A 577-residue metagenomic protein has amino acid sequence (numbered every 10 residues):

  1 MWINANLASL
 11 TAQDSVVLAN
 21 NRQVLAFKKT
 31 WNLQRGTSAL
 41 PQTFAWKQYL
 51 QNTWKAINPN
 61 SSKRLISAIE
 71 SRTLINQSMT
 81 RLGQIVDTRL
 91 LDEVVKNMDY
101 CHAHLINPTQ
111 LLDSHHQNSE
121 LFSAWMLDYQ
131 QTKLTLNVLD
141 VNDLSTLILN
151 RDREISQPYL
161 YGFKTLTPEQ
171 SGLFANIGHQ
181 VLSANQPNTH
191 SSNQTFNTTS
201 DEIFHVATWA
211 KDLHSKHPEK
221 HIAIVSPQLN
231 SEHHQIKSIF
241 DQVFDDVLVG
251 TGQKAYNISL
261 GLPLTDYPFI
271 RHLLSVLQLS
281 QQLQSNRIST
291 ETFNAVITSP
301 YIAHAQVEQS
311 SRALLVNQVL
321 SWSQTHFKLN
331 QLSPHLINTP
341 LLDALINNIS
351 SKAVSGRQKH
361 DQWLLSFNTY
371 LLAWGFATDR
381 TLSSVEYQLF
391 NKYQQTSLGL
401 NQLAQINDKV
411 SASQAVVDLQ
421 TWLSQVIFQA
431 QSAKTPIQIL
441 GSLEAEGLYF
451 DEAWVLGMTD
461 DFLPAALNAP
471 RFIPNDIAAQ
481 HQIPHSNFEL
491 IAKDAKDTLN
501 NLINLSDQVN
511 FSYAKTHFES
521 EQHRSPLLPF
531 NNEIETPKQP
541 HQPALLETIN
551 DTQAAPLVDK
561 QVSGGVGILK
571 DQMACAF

Functional and structural regions predicted by a protein language model:
W2-T43, K47, W54-K63, N185-F577: Anion-coordinating catalytic cores for phosphoryl-, nucleotidyl-, and glycosidic chemistry
N4-T11, N76-M79, H104-L111, L144-D152 (+3 more regions): Alpha-helix C-terminal capping segments
L10, N21-E154, P168, S311-F327: Basic/charged alpha-beta structural segments of nucleotide/phosphate-handling enzymes
F122, Q180, Q508: Residue-level detector of anion-binding/catalytic polar loops
W125-M126, Q130, I155-E202, T208-K211: Conserved RecA-like helicase ATPase core segment that couples NTP binding/hydrolysis to strand translocation
